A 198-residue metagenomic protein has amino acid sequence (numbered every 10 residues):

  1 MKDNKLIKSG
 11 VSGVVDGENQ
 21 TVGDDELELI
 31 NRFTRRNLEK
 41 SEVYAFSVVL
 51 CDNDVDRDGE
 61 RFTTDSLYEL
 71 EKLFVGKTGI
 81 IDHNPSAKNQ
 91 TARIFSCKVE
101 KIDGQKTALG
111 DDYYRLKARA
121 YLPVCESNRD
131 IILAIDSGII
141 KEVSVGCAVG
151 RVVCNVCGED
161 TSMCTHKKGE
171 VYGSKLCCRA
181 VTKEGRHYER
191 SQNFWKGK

Functional and structural regions predicted by a protein language model:
M1-H83: Polar/acidic, low-complexity leader/linker segments enriched in S/T/G and N/D
I7-V22, L27-N31, N84-K117, R179-K198: Short beta-strand and beta-hairpin "edge-sheet" elements
Y44, V75-G76, R93-F95, K141 (+1 more regions): Residues that flank catalytic or metal-binding motifs in active/ligand-binding sites
V49-C51, I80-D82, K98, R119-Y121 (+1 more regions): Residues in well-ordered beta-strands of folded domains
L50-R61, S86-T91, C125-I132: Short, surface-exposed beta-strand/loop "edge" segments at domain boundaries and coil↔beta transitions
D54, E71-F74, V99, L133 (+1 more regions): Short, flexible coil/turn micro-motifs enriched in small/turn-prone residues
D54, G59, G76, Q90-E100 (+3 more regions): Glycine-centered flexibility motif
Q105-K198: Residue microenvironments linked to proteolytic maturation and disulfide-stabilized extracellular modules
